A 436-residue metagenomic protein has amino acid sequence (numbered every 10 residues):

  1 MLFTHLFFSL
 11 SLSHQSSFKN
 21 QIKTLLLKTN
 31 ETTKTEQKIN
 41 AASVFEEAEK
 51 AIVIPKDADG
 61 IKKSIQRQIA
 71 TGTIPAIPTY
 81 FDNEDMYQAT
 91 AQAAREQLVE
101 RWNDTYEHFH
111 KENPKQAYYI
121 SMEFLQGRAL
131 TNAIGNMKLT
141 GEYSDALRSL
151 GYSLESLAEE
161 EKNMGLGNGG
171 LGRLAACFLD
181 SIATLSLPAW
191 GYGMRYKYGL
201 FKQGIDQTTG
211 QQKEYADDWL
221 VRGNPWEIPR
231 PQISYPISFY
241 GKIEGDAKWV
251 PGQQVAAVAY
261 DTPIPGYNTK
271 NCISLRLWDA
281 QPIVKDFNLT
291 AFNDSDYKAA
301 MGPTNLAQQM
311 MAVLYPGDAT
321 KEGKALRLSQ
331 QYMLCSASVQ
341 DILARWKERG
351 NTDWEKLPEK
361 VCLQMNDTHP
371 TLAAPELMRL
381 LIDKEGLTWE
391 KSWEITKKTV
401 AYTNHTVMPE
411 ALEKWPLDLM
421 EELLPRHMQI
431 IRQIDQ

Functional and structural regions predicted by a protein language model:
F3, F7-F8, F18: Aromatic (phenylalanine/tyrosine) cluster motif
I22-L25, N30-Q436: A conserved ligand/cofactor-binding region detector
